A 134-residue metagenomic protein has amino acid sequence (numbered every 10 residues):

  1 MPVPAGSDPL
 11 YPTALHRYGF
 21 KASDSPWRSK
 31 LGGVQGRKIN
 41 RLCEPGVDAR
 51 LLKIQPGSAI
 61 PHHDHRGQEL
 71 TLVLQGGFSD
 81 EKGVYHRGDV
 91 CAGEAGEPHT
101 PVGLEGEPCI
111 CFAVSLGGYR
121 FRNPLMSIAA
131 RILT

Functional and structural regions predicted by a protein language model:
M1, Y11, P98-P101, L125 (+1 more regions): Membrane-topology and secretion signals of cell-surface/extracellular proteins
M1-G19, S23: Positively biased amphipathic helices and basic secretion/translocation or surface-docking motifs that either flank
D24-P56, P61: A short glycine-rich, His/Asp/Glu-containing loop-to-beta-strand
R50-L52, P61-H65, E81-G83, V102-L104: Short histidine-centered beta-strand/loop micro-motifs that create catalytic or ligand/metal-coordination sites
Q55-S58, H65-D80: Glycine- and acidic-residue-biased ligand/ion/polar-headgroup-sensing regions
D80-G103: Short acidic-glycine-tyrosine-enriched beta hairpin
E97-F121: Ligand-binding loop in jelly-roll beta-barrel domains
S115-L133: Short peripheral tails and domain-boundary helices/loops at the edges of structured domains
